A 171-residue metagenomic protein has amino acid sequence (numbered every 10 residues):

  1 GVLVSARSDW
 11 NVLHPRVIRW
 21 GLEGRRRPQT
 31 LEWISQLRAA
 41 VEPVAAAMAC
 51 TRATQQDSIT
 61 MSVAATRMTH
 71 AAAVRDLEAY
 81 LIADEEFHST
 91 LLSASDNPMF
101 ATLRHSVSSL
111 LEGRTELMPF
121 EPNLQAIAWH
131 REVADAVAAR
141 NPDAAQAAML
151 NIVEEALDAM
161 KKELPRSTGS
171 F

Functional and structural regions predicted by a protein language model:
G1-V41, A47, K161, P165-F171: Short linear motifs at protein or domain termini
P28, A39, I59-S62, L124-A128: Amphipathic alpha-helical repeat elements characteristic of tetratricopeptide repeat
R52-Q56: A eukaryote-biased feature capturing mid-to-C-terminal, repeat/solenoid-rich segments of large proteins, strongly
A65-T69, V74, I82-A83, A101-F171: C-terminal all-alpha effector/ligand-binding and dimerization domain of prokaryotic HTH-type transcriptional repressors
L91: Short basic (Lys/Arg) and small-residue
A94-S95: Transmembrane helix irregularities
